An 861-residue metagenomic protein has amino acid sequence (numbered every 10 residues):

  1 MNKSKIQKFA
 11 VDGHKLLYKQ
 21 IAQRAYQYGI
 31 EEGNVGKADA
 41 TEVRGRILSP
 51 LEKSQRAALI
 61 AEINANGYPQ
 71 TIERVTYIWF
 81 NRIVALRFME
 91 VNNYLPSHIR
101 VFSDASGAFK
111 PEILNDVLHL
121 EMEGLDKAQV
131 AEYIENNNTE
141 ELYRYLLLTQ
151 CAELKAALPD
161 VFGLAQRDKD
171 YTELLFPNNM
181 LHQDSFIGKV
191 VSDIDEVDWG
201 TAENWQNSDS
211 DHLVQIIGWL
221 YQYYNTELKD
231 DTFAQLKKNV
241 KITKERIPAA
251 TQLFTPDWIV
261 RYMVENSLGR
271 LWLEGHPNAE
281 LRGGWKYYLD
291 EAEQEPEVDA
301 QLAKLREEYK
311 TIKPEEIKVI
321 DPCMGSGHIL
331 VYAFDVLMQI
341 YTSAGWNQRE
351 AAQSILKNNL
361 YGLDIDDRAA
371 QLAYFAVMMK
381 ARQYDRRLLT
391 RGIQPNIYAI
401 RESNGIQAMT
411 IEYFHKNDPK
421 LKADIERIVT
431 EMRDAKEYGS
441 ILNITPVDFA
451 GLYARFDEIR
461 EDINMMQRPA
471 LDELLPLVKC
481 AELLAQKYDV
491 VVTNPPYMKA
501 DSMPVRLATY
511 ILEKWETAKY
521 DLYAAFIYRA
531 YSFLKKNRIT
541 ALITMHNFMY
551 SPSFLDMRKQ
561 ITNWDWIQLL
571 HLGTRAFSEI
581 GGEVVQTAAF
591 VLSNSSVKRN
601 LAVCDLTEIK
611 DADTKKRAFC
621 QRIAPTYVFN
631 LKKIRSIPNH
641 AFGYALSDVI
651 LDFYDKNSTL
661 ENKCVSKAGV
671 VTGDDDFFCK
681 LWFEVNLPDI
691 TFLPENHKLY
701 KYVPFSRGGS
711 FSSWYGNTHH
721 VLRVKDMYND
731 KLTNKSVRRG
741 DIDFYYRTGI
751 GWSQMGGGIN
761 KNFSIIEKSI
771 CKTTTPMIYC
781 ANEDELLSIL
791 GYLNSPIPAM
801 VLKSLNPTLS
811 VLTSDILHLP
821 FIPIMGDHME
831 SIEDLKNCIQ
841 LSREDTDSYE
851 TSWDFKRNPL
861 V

Functional and structural regions predicted by a protein language model:
M1-N278, M378-I397, E402: Non-catalytic, mostly N-terminal accessory regions of nucleic-acid modification and defense proteins
N2-K3, E62-T71, I194-S208, V240-P256 (+12 more regions): Glycine- and acidic
L59-E62, D290, Q294-K318, E461-V492 (+5 more regions): Flexible, glycine/threonine-enriched loop-and-boundary segments that flank and lead into catalytic domains of large
V75-R87, L372, F744-R747, E833: Elongated alpha-helical scaffolds
F80, V84, L220-Y224, L522 (+3 more regions): Short alpha-helical scaffolding segments that buttress acidic/His motifs in well-ordered protein cores
S97, V331, M338, T342 (+16 more regions): Signature of N6-adenine DNA methyltransferases within the class I
K238-E245, A249-L569, S595-S596, K610-D611: SAM-dependent methyltransferase catalytic region
